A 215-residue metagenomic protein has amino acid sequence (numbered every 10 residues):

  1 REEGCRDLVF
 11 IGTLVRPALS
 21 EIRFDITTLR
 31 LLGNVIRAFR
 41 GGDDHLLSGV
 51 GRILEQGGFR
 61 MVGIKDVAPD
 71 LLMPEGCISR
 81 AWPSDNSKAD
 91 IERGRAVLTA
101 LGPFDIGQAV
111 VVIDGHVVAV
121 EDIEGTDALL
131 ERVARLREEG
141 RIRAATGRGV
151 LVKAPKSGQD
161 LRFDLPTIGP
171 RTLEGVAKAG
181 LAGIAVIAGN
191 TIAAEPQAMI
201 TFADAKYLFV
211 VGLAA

Functional and structural regions predicted by a protein language model:
R1-C5, I22-L31, V35, G42 (+1 more regions): Feature captures the catalytic cores and cofactor-binding loops of soluble hydro-lyases/lyases that act on carboxylate
R1-V67: N-terminal glycine-rich phosphate/adenylate-binding segment common to multiple enzyme folds
L8-G12, M61-D66, V111-V112, K153 (+2 more regions): General beta-strand structural signal in soluble alpha/beta enzymes
G12-T13, A119, G180, Y207: Generic short alpha-helical hydrophobic face used as a protein-protein interaction/packing hotspot
R16-P17, D70-L71, I192-A193: Short secondary-structure capping/turn micro-motifs that flank functional sites
R40-D44, R60-L173: Conserved mixed alpha/beta catalytic, RNA-binding, or beta-rich assembly cores of soluble enzyme, regulatory
